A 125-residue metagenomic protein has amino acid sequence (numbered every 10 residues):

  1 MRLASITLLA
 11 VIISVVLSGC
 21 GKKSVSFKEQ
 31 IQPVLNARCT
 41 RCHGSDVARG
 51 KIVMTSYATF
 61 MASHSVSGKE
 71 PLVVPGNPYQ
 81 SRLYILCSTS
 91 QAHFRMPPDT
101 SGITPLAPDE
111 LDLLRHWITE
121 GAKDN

Functional and structural regions predicted by a protein language model:
M1-K22: Sec-dependent bacterial lipoprotein signal peptides
C20-N125: Aromatic- and Gly/Pro-enriched helix-to-coil junctions and flexible linker segments
